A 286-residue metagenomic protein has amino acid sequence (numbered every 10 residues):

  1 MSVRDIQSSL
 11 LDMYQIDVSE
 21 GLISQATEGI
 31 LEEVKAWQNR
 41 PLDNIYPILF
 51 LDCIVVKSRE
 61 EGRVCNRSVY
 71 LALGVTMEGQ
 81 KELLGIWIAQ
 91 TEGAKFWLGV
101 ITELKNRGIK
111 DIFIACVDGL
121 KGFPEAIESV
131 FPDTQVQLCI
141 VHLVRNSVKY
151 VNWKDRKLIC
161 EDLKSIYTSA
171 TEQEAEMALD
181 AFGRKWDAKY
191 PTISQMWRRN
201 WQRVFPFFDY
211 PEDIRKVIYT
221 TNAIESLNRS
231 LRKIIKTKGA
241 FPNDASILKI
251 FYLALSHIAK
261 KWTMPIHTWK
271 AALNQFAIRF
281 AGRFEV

Functional and structural regions predicted by a protein language model:
M1-L10: Short, charged amphipathic recognition helices of the HTH superfamily and cognate SANT/SANTA-like modules
S2, G122-F123, K189, I193: Short phosphate-engaging motifs
V3, I16, E20, Q137 (+2 more regions): Alpha-helix N-cap/helix-initiation sites
S9, M13-E20, Q25, G29-V117 (+5 more regions): RNase H-like nuclease fold core
E28, N44-P47, E82-G85, L98-T102 (+10 more regions): Conserved phosphate-chemistry cores used by DNA topoisomerases
I114-K121, A126-D162: Conserved beta-strand -> loop -> alpha-helix junction used to position metal-binding or nucleic-acid-contacting
S165-V286: Acidic/histidine-rich catalytic cores and adjacent linkers of DNA breakage/strand-transfer/modification proteins
